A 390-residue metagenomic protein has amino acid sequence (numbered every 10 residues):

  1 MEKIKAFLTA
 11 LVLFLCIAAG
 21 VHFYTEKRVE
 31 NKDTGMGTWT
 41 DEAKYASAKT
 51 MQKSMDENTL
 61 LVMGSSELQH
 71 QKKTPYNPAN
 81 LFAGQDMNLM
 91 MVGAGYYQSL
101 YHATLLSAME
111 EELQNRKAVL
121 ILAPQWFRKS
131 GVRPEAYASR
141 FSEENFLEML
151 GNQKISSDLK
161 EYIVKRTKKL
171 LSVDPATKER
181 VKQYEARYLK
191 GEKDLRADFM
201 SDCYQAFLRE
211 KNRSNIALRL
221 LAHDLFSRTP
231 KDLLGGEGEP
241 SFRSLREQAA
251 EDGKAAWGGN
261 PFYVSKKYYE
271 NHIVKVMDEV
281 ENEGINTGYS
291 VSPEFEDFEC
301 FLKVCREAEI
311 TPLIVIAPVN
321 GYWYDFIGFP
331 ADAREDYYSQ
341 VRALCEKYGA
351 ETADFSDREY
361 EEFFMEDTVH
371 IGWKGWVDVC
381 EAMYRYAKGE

Functional and structural regions predicted by a protein language model:
K5-Y24: Hydrophobic membrane-insertion alpha-helices, especially the h-region of bacterial N-terminal signal peptides
R28-M87, T104-A108: Membrane/wall-proximal cationic-aromatic binding patches
G64-S65, L120-Q125, Y269-V276, V315-N320 (+1 more regions): Short loop/turn segments at strand-loop or loop-helix junctions that form parts of catalytic or ligand-binding pockets
L68-L159: Membrane-embedded segments
M91-A94, P330-E390: C-terminal regions of proteins
G131-Y137, Y324-A333: Short, flexible/disordered intra-domain loops and linkers
L147-D297: Secreted/periplasmic serine-hydrolase-like ester/acetyl group-modifying domain
V164-K168, S172, A176-K190, L302-F329: Active-site segments of SGNH/GDSL-like serine hydrolases that catalyze O-acetyl group transfer/hydrolysis on lipids
